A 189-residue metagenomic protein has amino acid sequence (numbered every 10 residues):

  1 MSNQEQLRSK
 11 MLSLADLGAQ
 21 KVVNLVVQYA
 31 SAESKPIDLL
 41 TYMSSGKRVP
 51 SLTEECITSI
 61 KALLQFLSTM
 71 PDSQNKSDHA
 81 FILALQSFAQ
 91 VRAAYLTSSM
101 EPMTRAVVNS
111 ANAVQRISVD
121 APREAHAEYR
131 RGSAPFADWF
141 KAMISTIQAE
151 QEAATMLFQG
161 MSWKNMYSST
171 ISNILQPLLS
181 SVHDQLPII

Functional and structural regions predicted by a protein language model:
M1-I189: Long alpha-helical rod scaffolds of large eukaryotic non-enzymatic complex subunits
